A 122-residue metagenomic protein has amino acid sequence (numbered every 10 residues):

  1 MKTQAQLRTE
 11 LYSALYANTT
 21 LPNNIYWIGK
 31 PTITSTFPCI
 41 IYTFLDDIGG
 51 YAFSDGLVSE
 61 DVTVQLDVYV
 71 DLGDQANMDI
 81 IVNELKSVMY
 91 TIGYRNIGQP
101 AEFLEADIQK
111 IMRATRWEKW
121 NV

Functional and structural regions predicted by a protein language model:
M1-A52, D107: Small/polar-rich, solvent-exposed N-terminal microdomains that initiate assembly or binding
R8-T19, I80-Y94: Amphipathic alpha-helical segments
Y12-P22, D61-D74: N-terminal short leaders/motifs
Y51-L57, N77: Short histidine-centered beta-strand/loop micro-motifs that create catalytic or ligand/metal-coordination sites
V58-L72, K110-W120: Oligomerization/assembly interface segments of phage tail-like spikes and tubes
G73-I81: Short, conserved charged micro-motifs
N83-V122: Acidic-leaning, charged glycine-interspersed low-complexity segments
